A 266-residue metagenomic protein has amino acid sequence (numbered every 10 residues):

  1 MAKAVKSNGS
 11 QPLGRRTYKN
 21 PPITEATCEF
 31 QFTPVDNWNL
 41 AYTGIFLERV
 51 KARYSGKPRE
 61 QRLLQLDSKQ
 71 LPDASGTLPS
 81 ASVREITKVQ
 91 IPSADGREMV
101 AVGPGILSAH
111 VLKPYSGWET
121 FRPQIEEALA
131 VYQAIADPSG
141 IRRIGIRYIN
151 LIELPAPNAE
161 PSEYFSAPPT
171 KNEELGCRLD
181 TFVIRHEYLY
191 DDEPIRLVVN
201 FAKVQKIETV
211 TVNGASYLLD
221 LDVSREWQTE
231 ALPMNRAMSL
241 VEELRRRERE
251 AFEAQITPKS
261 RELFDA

Functional and structural regions predicted by a protein language model:
M1-V102: N-terminal low-complexity, intrinsically disordered segments
L13-R15, V83-D95, M99, H110 (+1 more regions): Aromatic/basic-lined ligand-recognition segments that form π-stacking hydrophobic pockets flanked by Lys/Arg to engage
P22-F30, E98-Y115, I141-I149, N213-E226: Glycine-rich, often proline-containing surface loops adjacent to acidic residues and nearby aromatics that form
R49, R53, Q124, A128-I135 (+1 more regions): Conserved short hydrophobic interaction patches
S75, I144-L151, I256-A266: Short, highly charged C-terminal tails/helix-capping segments
Q90-Q133: Hydrophobic alpha-helical segments and helix pairs
E119-L154: Surface-exposed beta-loop interaction hotspot
A215-A266: Long, compositionally biased interface segments
